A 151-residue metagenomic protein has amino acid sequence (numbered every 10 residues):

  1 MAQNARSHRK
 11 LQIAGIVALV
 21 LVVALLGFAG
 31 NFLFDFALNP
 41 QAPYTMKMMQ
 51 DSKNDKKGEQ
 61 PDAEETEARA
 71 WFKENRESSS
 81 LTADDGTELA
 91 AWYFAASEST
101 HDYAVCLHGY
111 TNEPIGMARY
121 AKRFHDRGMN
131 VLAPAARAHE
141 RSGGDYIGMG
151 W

Functional and structural regions predicted by a protein language model:
N4-V23: N-terminal Sec-pathway targeting helices
L21-L81: An N-terminal hydrophobic leader/cap segment in hydrolases
D84-A95: A short loop-to-beta-strand scaffold at the N-terminal edge of the catalytic core in hydrolase folds
A90, H108-G109, H139: Histidine-centered divalent metal-coordination motifs
H101-G109: Short beta-strand element of the alpha/beta-hydrolase
Y103, H125-A135: A fold-wide structural signal in alpha/beta-hydrolase
Y110-R123, A136, G143: The serine-hydrolase catalytic nucleophile loop
H139-W151: Catalytic nucleophile-loop/oxyanion-hole region of alpha/beta-hydrolase and closely related hydrolase-like folds
